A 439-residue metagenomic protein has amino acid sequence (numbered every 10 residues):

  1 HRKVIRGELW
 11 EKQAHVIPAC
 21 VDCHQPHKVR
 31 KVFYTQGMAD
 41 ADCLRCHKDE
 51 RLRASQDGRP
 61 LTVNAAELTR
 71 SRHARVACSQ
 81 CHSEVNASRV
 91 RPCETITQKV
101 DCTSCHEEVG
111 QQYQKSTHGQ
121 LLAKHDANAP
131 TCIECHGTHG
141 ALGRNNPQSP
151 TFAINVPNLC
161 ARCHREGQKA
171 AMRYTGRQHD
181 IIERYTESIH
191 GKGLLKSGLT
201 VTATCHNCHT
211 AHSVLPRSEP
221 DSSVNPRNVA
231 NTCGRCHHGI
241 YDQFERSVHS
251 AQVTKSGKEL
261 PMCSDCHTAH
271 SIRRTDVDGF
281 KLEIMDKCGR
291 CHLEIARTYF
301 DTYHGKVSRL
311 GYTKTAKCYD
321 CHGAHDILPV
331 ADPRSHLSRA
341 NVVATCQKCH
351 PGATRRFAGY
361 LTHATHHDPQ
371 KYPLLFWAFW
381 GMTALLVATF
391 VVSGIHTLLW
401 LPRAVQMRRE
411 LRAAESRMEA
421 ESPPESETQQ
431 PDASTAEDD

Functional and structural regions predicted by a protein language model:
H1-E421, E437-D439: Short sequence/structural segments immediately N-terminal
P424-D439: Long, low-complexity, intrinsically disordered segments
